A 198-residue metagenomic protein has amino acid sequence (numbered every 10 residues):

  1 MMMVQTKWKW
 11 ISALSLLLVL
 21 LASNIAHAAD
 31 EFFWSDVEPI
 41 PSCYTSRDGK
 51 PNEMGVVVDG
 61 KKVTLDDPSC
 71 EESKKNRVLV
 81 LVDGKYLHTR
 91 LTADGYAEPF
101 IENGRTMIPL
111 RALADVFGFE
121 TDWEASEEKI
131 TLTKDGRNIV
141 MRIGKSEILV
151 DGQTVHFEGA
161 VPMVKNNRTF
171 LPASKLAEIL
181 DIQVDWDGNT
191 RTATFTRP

Functional and structural regions predicted by a protein language model:
M1-M2, V78: Short intrinsically disordered, low-complexity coil segments enriched in acidic
M2-D30: Sec-dependent N-terminal signal peptides of Gram-positive bacterial secreted proteins and lipoproteins
H27-P198: Primary recognition of N-terminal secretory signal peptides and signal-anchoring hydrophobic helices
